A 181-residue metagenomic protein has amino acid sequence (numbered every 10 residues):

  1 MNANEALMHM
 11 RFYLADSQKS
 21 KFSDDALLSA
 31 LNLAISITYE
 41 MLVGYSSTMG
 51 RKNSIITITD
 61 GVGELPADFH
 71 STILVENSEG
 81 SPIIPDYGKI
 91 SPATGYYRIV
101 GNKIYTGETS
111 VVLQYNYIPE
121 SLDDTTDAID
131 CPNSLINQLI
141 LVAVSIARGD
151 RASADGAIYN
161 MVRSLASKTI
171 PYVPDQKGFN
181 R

Functional and structural regions predicted by a protein language model:
M1-H9, S29, S36-V43, G88-R181: Internal mixed-charge
M8-N53: Charge-rich, low-complexity N-terminal segments
K52-A67, L122-N133: Surface-exposed ligand/attachment interfaces on beta-rich extracellular proteins
G61-E64, G80, N102, G149: Intrinsic-disorder/low-complexity loop/linker signature
L65-P82: Solvent-exposed beta-hairpin/edge-strand motifs
S81-K89: GAF sensory domains
